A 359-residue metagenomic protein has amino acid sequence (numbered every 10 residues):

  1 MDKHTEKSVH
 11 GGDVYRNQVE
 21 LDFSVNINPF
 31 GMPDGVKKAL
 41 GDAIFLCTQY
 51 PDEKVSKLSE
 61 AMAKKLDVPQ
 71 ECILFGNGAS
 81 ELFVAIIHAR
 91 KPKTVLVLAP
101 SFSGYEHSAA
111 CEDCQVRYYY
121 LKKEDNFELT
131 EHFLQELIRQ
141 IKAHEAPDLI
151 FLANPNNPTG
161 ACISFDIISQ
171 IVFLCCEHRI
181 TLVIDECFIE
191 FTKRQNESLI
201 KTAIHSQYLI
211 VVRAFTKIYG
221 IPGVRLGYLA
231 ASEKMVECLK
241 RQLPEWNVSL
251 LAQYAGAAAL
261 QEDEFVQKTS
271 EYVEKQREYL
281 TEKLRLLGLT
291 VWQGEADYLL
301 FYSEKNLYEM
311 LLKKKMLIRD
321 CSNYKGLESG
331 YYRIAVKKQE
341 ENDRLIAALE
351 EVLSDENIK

Functional and structural regions predicted by a protein language model:
M1-Q49, E145-A146: N-terminal "arm"/small-domain region of PLP-dependent enzymes with the aminotransferase-like
G31-V36, K54, Y208-V291: PLP-dependent aminotransferase class I/II
P51, A63-A85: Short loop-beta-helix segment that forms the pyridoxal 5′-phosphate
A89-A110, Q135: Conserved PLP-anchoring active-site segment centered on the Schiff-base-forming lysine
E112, E177-H178, S206-Q207, L287: Helix C-cap/helix->beta junction micro-motif
R117, K123-K193: Active-site phosphate-binding strand-loop segment of PLP-dependent enzymes
D166, K313, N323-K359: PLP-dependent enzyme catalytic core of the Aspartate aminotransferase-like
L284-K315: Conserved PLP-binding catalytic core of the aspartate aminotransferase-like
